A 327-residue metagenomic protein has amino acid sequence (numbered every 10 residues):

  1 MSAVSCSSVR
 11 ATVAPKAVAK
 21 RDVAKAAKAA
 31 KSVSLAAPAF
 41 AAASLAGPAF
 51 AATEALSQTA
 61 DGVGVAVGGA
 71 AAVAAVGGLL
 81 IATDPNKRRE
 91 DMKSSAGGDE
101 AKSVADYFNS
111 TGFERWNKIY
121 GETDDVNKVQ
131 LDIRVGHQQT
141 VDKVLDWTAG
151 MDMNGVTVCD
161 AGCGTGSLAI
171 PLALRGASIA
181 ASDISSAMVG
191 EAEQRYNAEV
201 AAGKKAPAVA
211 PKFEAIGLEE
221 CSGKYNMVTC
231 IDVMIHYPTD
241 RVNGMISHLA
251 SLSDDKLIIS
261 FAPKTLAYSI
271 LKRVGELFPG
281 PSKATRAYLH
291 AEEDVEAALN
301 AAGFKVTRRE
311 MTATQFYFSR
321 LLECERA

Functional and structural regions predicted by a protein language model:
M1-A27: N-terminal chloroplast transit peptides
D61-E114: N-terminal auxiliary segments of SAM/dcSAM-dependent transferases
L131-N154: Conserved alpha-helix/loop element of class I SAM-dependent methyltransferases that forms part of the SAM/SAH-binding
C159-A161, T165-G217: Class I SAM-dependent methyltransferase SAM/SAH-binding core
T229: A conserved beta-strand element that flanks and buttresses the S-adenosyl-L-methionine
Y237-H248: A short, conserved alpha-helix within the catalytic core of class I
D254-P263: Conserved beta-strand signature within the Rossmann-like core of class I S-adenosyl-L-methionine
T285-G303: Short alpha-helix
